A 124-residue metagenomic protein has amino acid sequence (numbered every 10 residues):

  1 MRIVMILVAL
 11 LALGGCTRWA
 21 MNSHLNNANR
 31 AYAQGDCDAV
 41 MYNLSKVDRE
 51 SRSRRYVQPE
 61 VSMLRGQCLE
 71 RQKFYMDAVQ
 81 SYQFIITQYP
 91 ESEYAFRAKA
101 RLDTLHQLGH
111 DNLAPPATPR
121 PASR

Functional and structural regions predicted by a protein language model:
M1-C16: Sec-dependent bacterial lipoprotein signal peptides
L13-Q34, N43-K46, S51: Bacterial Sec signal peptide processing site at the extreme N-terminus
D48-V57, I86-A100: Short solvent-exposed coil/turn linkers within tandem alpha-helical repeat scaffolds
